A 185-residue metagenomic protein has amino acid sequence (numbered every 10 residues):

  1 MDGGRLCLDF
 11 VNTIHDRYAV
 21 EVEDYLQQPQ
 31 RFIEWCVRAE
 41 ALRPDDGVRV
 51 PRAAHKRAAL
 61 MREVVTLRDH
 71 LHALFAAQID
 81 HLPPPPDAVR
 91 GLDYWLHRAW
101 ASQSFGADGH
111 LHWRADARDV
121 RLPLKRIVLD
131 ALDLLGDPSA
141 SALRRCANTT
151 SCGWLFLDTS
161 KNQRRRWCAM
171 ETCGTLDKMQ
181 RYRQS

Functional and structural regions predicted by a protein language model:
M1-R145: Short helix-coil boundary/hinge micro-motifs
L111-S185: Cys/His-clustered metal-coordination modules, chiefly Zn-binding fingers
